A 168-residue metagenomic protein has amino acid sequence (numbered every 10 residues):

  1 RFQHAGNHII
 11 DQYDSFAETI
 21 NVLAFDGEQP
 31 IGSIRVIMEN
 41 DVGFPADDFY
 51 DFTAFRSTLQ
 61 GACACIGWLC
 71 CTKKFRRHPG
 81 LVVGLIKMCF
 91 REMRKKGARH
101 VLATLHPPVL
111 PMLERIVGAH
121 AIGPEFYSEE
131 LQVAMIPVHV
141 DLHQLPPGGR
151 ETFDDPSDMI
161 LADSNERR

Functional and structural regions predicted by a protein language model:
R1-A62, T72, R91, H120 (+3 more regions): A conserved beta-strand-loop-helix scaffold within acyl/acetyltransferase catalytic domains
F49-Q144: Acyl-donor binding region in acyl/amide transferases
Q132-R168: Charge-rich, low-complexity intrinsically disordered segments
